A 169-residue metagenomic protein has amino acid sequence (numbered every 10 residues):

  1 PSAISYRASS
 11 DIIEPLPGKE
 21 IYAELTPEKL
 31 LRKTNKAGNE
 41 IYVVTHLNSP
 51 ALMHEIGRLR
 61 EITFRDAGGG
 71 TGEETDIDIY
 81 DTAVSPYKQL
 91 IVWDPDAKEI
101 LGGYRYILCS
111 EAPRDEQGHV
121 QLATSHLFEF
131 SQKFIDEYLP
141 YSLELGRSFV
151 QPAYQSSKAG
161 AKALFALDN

Functional and structural regions predicted by a protein language model:
P1-S10: Non-catalytic C-terminal accessory region of glycerolipid acyltransferases and related lyso-lipid remodeling enzymes
D11, P15-G18, H46-G57, L164-F165: Generic detection of long, well-ordered alpha-helical segments
I12-L16, R58-R65, D115-Q121: N-terminal start-of-chain detector that recognizes signal peptides and the immediate post-cleavage beginning
E14, T34-A37, E99, Y138 (+1 more regions): A generic structural signal for short, non-catalytic loop/turn and secondary-structure boundary residues
P17-L31: N-terminal regions that are enriched for targeting/export leaders and immediately downstream pro/stem segments
R32-D78, K88-L108: Short amphipathic alpha-helix that is part of the acyltransferase structural core
A83-Y87: A short, glycine/Asx- and small/polar-enriched loop/turn that sits immediately N-terminal to a beta-strand
E111-N169: Acyl-donor binding region in acyl/amide transferases
